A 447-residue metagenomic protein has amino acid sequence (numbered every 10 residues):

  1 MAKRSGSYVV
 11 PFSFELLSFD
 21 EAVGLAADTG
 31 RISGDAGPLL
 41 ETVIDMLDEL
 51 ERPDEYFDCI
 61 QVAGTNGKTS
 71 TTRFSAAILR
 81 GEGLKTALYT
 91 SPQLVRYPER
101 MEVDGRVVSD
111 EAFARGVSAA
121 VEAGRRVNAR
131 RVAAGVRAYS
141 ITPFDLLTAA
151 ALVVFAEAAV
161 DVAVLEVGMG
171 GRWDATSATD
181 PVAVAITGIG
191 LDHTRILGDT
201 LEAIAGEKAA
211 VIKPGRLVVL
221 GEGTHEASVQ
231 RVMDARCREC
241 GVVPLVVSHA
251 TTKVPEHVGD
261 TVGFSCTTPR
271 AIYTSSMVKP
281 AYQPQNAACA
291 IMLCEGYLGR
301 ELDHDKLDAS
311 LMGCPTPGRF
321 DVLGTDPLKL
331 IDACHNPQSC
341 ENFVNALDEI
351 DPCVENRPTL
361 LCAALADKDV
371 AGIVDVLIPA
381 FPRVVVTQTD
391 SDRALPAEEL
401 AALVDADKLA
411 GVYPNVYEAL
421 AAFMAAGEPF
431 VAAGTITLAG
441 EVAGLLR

Functional and structural regions predicted by a protein language model:
M1-G64, T71-L84, L88-Y89, A129-A138: Short functional linear segments
L40, D45-D48, P53-E55, G81-T179 (+3 more regions): ATP-dependent carboxylate-amine ligase catalytic core
S75, G171-V182, A443-L446: Short Gly/Thr/Asp-enriched flexible loops that form oxyanion-binding sites at enzyme active sites
S75-R80, F155, L377, V404 (+1 more regions): Hydrophobic alpha-helical packing residues
Y89-P92, G221-T224, R236-V258, M277-A281 (+6 more regions): Beta-strand->loop->alpha-helix junctions that form or flank phosphate-binding loops in nucleotide-handling enzymes
V127-R137, A159-E166, P181-T274, A287-D305: Acidic, Mg2+-coordinating active-site environments of NTP-dependent enzymes
V162-L165, D174-A185, I189-H193, A203 (+1 more regions): Nucleotide phosphate-binding/pyrophosphate-handling subdomain across enzymes that bind or process nucleotide phosphates
G223-L245, T261, L328-L330, A371-V431: C-terminal helical cap/extension that packs against the catalytic core of soluble nucleotide-cofactor enzymes
